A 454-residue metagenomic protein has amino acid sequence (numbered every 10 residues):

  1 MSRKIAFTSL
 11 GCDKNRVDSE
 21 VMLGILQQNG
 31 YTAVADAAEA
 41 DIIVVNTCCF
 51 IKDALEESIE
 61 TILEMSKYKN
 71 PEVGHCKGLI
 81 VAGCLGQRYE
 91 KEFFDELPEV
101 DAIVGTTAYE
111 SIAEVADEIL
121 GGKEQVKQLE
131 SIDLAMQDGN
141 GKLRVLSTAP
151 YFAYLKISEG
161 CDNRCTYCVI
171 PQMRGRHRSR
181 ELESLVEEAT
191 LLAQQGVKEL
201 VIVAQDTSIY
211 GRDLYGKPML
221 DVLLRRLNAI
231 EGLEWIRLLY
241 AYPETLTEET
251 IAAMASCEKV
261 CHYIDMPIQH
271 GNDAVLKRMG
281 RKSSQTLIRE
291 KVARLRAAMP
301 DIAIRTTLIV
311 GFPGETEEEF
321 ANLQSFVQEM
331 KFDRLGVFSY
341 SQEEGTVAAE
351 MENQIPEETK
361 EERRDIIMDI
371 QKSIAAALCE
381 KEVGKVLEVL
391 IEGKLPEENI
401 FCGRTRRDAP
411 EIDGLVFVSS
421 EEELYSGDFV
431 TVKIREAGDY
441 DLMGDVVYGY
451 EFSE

Functional and structural regions predicted by a protein language model:
M1-Y210, E249, I264, Q285-A297 (+4 more regions): Proteins enriched for Cys/Gly/acidic motifs involved in redox and nucleic-acid/cofactor modification
I5, I42-I43, A153, L200 (+7 more regions): Conserved beta-strand core positions
T8, A82, V203-Q205, L239-A241 (+7 more regions): Generic beta-strand/beta-sheet core signal
C12, G211-G232, R278-M279, Q342-S373: Radical SAM enzyme [4Fe-4S]-AdoMet core and its adjacent flexible, acidic and glycine-rich loops/tails across
C76-V81, R88, Q194-E318, Q328: Conserved SAM/AdoMet-binding glycine-rich loop
D101, K198, E234, D333 (+3 more regions): Short acidic/polar active-site loop segments enriched in Thr and Asp
C165, L185, I202, L238 (+7 more regions): Conserved, mostly hydrophobic/aromatic
E350-E454: Terminal RNA-binding accessory module
